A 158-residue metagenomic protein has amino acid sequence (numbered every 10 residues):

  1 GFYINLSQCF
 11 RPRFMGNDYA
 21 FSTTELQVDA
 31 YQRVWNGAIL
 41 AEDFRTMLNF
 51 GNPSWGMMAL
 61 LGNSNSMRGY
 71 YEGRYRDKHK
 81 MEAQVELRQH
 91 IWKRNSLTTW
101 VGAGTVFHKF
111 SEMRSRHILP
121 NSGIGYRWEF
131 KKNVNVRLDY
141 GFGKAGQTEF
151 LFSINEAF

Functional and structural regions predicted by a protein language model:
G1-W92, T99, F107: C-terminal outer-membrane beta-barrel translocator/porin domains of Gram-negative envelope proteins and their
F21-T23, K78-K80, L119, K131 (+1 more regions): Membrane-spanning beta-strands of outer-membrane beta-barrel proteins
Q32-N36, Q89-K93, W128-K132, F142 (+1 more regions): Outer-membrane beta-barrel strand-turn architecture
Q84-E86, E112, N121-Y126: Short glycine-rich, acidic/polar surface loops and turns
G102: Short basic (Lys/Arg) and small-residue
H108-I118: Small/polar, glycine/serine/threonine/aspartate-rich low-complexity segments that form flexible
I124-N133, Q147-F158: Outer-membrane beta-barrel "beta-signal"
Y140-G146: A short, acidic, flexible beta-alpha connecting loop/helix-capping segment that sits on the rim of active
